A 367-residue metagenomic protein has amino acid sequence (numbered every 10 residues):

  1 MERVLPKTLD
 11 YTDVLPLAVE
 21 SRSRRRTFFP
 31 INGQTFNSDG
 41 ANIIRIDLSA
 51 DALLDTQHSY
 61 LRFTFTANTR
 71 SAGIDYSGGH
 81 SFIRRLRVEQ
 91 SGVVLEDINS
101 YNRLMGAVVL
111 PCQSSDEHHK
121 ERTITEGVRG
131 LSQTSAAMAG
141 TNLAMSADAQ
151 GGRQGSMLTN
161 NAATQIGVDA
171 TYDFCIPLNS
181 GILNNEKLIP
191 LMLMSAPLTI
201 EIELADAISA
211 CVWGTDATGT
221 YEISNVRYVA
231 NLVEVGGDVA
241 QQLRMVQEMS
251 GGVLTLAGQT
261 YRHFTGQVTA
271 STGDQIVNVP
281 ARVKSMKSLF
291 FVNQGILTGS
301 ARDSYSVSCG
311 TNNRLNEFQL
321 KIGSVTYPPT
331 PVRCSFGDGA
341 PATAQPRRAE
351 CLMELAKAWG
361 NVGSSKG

Functional and structural regions predicted by a protein language model:
M1-G367: Short, low-complexity Pro/Thr/Gly
